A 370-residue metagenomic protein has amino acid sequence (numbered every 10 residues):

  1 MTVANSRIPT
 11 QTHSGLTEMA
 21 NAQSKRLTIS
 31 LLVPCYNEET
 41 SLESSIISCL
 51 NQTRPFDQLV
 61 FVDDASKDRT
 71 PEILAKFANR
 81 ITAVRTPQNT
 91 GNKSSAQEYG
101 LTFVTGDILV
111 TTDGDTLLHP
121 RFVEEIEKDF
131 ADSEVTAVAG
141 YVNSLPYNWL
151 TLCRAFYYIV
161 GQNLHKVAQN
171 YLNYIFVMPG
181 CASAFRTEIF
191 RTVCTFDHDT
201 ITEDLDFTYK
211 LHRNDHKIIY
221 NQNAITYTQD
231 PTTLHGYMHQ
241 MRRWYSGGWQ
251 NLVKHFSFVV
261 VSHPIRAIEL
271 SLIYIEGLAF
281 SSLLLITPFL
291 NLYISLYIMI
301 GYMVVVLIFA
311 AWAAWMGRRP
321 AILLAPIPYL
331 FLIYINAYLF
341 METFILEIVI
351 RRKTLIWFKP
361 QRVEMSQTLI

Functional and structural regions predicted by a protein language model:
M1-S48: N-proximal low-complexity "stem/linker" segments adjacent to membrane-targeting elements
L27-S30, Q58, D206: Cell-envelope/extracellular polymer assembly enzymes that use nucleotide-activated donors
L42-S44, D68-K76, Q97, R121: Acidic helix N-cap motif at the loop->helix transition within catalytic regions of sugar-transfer enzymes
I47-F56: Short, acidic, metal-binding catalytic loop of nucleotide-sugar glycosyltransferases
D57-A65, V84-T86: Short beta-strand/loop segment that forms part of the nucleotide-sugar
R85, N92-A96, G106, P120-C194 (+4 more regions): Long helical/loop segments within the catalytic core of UDP-sugar-dependent glycosyltransferases, especially the large
L109: Short aromatic/hydrophobic "clamp" motif used to bind/position activated sugar donors
L272-K353: Membrane-embedded multi-pass helical conduit in multi-pass membrane proteins, especially envelope-biosynthetic
